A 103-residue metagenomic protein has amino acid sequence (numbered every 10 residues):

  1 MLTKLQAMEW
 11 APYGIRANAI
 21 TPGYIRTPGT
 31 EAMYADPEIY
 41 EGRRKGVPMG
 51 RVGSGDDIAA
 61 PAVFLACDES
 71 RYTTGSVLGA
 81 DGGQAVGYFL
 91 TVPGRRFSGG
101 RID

Functional and structural regions predicted by a protein language model:
M1, A19, E41-E69, T73 (+1 more regions): C-terminal helical subdomain
M1-E9: Conserved catalytic helix of short-chain dehydrogenase/reductases
E9, P28, A85: Active-site beta-alpha loop architecture of Rossmann-like, nucleotide-cofactor-dependent enzymes
W10-Y13, I25, G53, A66: A short hydrophobic alpha-helix cap/turn motif
A11, R16, T73-G75: Short, small/polar-rich loop/turn modules that mediate ligand/substrate recognition or access, typified
T21-A32: Short, flexible catalytic-loop segment of classical short-chain dehydrogenase/reductase
M33-V47, F97-I102: A short C-terminal helix-loop "cap" of Rossmann-like NAD(P)-dependent dehydrogenase/epimerase domains
A62-V63, T74-D103: Short C-terminal tail/terminal secondary-structure segment of NAD(P)H-dependent dehydrogenase/reductase domains
